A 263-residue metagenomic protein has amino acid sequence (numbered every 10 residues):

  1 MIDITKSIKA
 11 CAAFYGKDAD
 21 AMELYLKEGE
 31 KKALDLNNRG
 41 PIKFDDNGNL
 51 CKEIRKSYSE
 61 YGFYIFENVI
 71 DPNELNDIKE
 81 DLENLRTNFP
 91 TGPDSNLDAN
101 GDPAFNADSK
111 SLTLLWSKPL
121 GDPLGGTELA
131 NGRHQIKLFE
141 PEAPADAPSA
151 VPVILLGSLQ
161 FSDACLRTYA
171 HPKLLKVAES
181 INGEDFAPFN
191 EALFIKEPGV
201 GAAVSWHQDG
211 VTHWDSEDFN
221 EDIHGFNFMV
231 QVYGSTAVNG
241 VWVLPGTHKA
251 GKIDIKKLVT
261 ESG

Functional and structural regions predicted by a protein language model:
I2-E60, E67-W206, T212: Non-heme Fe(II)-dependent double-stranded beta-helix
F63-I65, S205, N227-Q231: Conserved hydrophobic/aromatic beta-strand scaffold that supports enzyme active sites
F139, Q208-V211, K256-G263: Short, surface-exposed loop/helix-turn segments at secondary-structure junctions that function as lids/hinges flanking
F161, F189-N190, H224-F228, A237: Residues that flank catalytic or metal-binding motifs in active/ligand-binding sites
A192, E197, Q208-G210, V230-G234 (+1 more regions): Short, structured patches in soluble enzyme cores that scaffold and shape functional sites
S205-G225: Acidic, His- and aromatic-enriched active-site or binding-groove loops in soluble protein domains that engage sugars
D222-G225, Y233-G263: Double-stranded beta-helix
